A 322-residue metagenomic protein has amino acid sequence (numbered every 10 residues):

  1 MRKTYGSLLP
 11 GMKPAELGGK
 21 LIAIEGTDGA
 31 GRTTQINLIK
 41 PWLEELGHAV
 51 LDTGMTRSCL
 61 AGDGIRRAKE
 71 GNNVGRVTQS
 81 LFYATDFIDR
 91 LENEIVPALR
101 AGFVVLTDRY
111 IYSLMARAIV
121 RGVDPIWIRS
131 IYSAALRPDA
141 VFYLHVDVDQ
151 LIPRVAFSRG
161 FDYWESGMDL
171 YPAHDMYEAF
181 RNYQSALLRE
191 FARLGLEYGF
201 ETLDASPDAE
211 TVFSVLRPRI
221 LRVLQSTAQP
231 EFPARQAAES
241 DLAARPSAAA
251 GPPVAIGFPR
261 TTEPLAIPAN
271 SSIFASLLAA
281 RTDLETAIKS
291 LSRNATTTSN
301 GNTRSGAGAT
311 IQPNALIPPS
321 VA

Functional and structural regions predicted by a protein language model:
R2-A15, K40, A156-P259, L265 (+6 more regions): NTP-dependent small-molecule kinase module
P14-I39: Walker A (P-loop) phosphate-binding motif
L21-I24, V104, V141: Hydrophobic "anchor" residues on beta-strands that sit immediately upstream of conserved functional sites
L38-G47: A short, Lys/Arg-enriched amphipathic alpha-helix followed by its capping loop at the start of a domain
L46-L136: ATP-dependent small-molecule kinase phosphotransfer cores that center on conserved nucleotide phosphate-binding segments
R57-C59, I111-Y112, V146-I152, A209: Conserved nucleotide-binding/hydrolysis micro-motifs of P-loop NTPases
L114, I119-A186: A glycine- and Lys/Arg-enriched "phosphate-lid" helix/loop adjacent to the NTP-binding pocket of small-molecule kinases
S290-S292, S299-G301, S305-G308: Intrinsically disordered, low-complexity segments enriched in small polar residues
